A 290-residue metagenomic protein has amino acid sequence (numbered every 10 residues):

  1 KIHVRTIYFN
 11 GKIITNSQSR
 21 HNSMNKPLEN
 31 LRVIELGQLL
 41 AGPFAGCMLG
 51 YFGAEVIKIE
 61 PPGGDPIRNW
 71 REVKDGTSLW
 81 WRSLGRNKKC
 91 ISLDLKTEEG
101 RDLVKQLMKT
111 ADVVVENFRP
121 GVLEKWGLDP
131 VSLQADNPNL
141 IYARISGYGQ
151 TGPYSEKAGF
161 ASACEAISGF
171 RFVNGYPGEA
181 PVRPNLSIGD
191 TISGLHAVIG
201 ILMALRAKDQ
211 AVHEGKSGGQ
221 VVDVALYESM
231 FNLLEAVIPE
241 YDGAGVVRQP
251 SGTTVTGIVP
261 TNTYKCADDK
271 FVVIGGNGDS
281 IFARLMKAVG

Functional and structural regions predicted by a protein language model:
G11, R20-E214: N-terminal helix-loop segment corresponding to the beta1-alpha1 unit of nucleotide/adenylate-binding folds
I167, R171-G290: Acidic, glycine-rich segments within the central catalytic cores of soluble metabolic enzymes that bind/position
